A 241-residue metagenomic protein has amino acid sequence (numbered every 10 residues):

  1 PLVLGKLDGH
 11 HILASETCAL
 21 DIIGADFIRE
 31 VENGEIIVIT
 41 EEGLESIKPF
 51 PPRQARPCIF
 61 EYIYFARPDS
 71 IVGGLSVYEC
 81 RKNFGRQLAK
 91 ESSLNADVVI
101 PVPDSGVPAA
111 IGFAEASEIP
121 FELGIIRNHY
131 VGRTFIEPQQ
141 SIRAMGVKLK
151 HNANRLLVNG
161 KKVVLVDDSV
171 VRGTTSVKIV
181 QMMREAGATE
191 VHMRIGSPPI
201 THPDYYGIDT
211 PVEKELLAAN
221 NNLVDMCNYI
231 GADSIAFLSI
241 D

Functional and structural regions predicted by a protein language model:
P1-G106, A114-R155: N-terminal segments that mediate ammonia production and transfer in glutamine-dependent amidotransferase systems
P1-G9, G24-E30, P49-P51, Q181-D241: PRPP-dependent phosphoribosyltransferase catalytic core
T40, D167-D168, G173: Gly/Thr-rich phosphate-binding beta-strand-loop-beta motif of the actin/hexokinase/Hsp70
K90, I111, E115, Q181 (+1 more regions): Short, well-ordered alpha-helices that flank and scaffold nucleotide-derived cofactor binding pockets
N95-D97, G160-K162, T189: Short coil/turn segments at beta-strand junctions that form active-site/ligand-binding loops
P101-P108, H129-V131, G173, G196-I200 (+1 more regions): A glycine-rich phosphate-binding loop feature that marks nucleotide/adenosyl-phosphate handling sites
F113, D168-S169, V191: Hydrophobic, well-ordered secondary-structure elements that form the walls of internal hydrophobic environments
P120, N152-V164, S169, I179-M182: Conserved structured catalytic cores and adjacent interaction surfaces of nucleotide-binding/hydrolyzing enzymes
